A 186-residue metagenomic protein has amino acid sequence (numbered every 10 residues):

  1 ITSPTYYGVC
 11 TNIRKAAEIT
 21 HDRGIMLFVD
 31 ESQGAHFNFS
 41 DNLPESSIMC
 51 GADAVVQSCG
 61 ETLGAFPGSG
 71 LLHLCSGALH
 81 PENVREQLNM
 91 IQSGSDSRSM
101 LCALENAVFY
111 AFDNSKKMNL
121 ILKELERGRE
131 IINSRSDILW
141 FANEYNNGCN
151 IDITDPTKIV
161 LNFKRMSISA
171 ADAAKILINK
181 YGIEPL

Functional and structural regions predicted by a protein language model:
I1-S136, W140-F141: Conserved PLP-enzyme active-site core in the AAT-like
E130-L186: Conserved C-terminal alpha-helix-loop-beta "cap" of PLP-dependent enzymes that closes/shapes the active-site mouth
